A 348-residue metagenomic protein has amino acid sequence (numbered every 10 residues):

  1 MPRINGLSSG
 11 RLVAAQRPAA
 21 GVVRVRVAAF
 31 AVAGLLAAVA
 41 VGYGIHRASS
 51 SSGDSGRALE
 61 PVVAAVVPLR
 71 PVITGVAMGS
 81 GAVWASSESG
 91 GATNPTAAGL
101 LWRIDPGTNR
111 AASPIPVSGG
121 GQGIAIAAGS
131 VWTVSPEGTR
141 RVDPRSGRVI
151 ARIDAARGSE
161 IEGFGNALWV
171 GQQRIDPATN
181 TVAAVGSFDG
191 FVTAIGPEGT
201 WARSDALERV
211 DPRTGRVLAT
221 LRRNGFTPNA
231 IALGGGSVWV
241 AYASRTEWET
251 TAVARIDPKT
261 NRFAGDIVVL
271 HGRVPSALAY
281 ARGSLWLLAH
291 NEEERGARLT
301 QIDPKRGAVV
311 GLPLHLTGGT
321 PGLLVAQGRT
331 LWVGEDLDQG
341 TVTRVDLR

Functional and structural regions predicted by a protein language model:
M1-R17: N-terminal intrinsically disordered, acidic low-complexity segments at the extreme N-terminus
V62-P68, R110-P116, R148-I153, N180-G186 (+3 more regions): A short beta-strand motif characteristic of beta-propeller blades
V66-A97, G123: Beta-strand-rich domains and repeat architectures in extracellular enzymes and scaffolds, especially beta-propellers
P71-M78, G119-A127, A155-G165, S187-P197 (+3 more regions): Repeated scaffold domains used in trafficking and secretory/extracellular systems, primarily beta-propellers
A82-A85, S130-T133, A167-W169, G199-A202 (+3 more regions): Conserved beta-propeller blade signature
S89-N94, G138, S244-W248, N291-R295 (+1 more regions): Short glycine/acidic-enriched loop and turn motifs that connect beta-strands
D105-N109, D143-G147, D176-N180, D211-G215 (+3 more regions): Short loop/turn segments that connect beta-strands within beta-propeller blades
T320-R348: Blade-level signature of beta-propeller repeat domains, shared across WD40, Kelch, NHL, RCC1 and BNR/Asp-box propellers
